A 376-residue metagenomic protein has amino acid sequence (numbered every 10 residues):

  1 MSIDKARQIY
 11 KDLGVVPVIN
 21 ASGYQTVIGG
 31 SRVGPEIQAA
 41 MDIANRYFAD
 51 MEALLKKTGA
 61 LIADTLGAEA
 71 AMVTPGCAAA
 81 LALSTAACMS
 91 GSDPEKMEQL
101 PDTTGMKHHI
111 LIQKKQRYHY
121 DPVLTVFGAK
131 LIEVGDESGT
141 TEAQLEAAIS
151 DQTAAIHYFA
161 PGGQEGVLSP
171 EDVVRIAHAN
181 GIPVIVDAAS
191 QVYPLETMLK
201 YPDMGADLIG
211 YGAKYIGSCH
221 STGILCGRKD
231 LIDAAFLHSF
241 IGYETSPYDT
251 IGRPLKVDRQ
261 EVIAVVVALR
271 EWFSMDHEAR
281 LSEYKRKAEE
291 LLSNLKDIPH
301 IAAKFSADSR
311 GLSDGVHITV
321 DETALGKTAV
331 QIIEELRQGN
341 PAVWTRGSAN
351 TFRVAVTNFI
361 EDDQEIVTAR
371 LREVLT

Functional and structural regions predicted by a protein language model:
M1-S2, A44-F48, E52: N-terminal alpha-helical segment of soluble enzymes
K5-I28, R32-V33, K57-W272, L292-K296: Conserved PLP-enzyme active-site core in the AAT-like
I9, L292-R370: Conserved C-terminal alpha-helix-loop-beta "cap" of PLP-dependent enzymes that closes/shapes the active-site mouth
P17-V27, P35-N45, S313-I318: Generic N-terminal amphipathic, Lys/Arg-enriched alpha-helix
I19-S31, F48, E52, V356-D362 (+1 more regions): Domain-scale selection of a single, long terminal region that carries the protein's primary operational module
A40, P247-V316: Structural motif of enzymes handling amino- and sulfur-group chemistry
M41, L225, V354: Alpha-helical metal-binding/catalytic segments enriched in His/Glu/Asp
A87, R370-V374: C-terminal alpha-helix
